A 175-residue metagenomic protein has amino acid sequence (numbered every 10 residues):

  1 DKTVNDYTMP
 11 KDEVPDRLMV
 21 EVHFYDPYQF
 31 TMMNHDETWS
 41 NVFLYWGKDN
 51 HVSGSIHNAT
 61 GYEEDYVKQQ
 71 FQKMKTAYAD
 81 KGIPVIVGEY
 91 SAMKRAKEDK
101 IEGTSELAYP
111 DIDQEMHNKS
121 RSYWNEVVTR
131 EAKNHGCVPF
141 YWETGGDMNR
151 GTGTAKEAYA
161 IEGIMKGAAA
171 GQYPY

Functional and structural regions predicted by a protein language model:
D1-E63, K68, Q72-M93, N134-C137: Active-site region of glycoside hydrolase catalytic domains
D12, K97-Y175: Aromatic-rich peripheral "rim/lid" segments of glycoside hydrolase catalytic domains that contact and position glycan
